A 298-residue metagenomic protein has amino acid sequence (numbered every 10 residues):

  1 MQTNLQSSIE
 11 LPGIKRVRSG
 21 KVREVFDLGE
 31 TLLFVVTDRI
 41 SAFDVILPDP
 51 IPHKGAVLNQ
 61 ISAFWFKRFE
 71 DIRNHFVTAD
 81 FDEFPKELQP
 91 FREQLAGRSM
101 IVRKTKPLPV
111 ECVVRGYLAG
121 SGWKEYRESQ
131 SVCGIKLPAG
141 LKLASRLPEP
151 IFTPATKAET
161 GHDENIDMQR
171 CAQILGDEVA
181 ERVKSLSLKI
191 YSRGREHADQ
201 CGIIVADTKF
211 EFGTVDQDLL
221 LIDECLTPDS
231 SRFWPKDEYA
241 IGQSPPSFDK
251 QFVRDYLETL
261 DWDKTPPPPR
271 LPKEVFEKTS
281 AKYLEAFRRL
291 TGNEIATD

Functional and structural regions predicted by a protein language model:
Q2-A155, K264-R270, E274-D298: Active-site loop/lid in soluble adenylation, ligation, and acyl-transfer enzymes
T37, L95, R193, L220-P228: Catalytic cores of nucleic-acid ligases and guanylyltransferases
A56, Q60, E178, R182-S185 (+4 more regions): Generic recognition of stable, solvent-exposed alpha-helical segments in well-folded globular domains
A144-D177: A short mid-domain helix/strand-loop element embedded in enzyme catalytic domains that forms or borders the active-site
L175-A206: A long amphipathic alpha-helix within ATP-dependent nucleotide-binding catalytic cores
V205-C225: Conserved metal-phosphate-binding beta-hairpin within the catalytic cores of diverse ATP-dependent phosphoryl-transfer
C225-A286: C-terminal helix-cap and adjacent tail motif
